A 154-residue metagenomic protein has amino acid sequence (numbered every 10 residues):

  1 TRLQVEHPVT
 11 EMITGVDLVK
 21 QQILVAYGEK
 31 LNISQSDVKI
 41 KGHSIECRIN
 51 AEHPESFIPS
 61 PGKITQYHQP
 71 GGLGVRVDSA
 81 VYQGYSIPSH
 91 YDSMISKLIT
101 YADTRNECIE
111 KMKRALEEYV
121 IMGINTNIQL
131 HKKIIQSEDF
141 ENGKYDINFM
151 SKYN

Functional and structural regions predicted by a protein language model:
T1-N154: ATP-dependent carboxylate activation and anion-phosphoryl transfer catalytic cores that bind Mg-ATP to form
